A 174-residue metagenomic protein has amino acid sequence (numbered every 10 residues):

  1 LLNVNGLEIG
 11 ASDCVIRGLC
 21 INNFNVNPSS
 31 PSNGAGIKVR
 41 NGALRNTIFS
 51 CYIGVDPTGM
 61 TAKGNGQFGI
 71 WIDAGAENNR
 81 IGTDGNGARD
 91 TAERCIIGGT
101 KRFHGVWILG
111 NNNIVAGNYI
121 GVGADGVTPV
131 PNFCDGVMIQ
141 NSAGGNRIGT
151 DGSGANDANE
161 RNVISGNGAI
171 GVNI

Functional and structural regions predicted by a protein language model:
L1-I174: Extracellular parallel beta-helix/beta-solenoid repeat domains
